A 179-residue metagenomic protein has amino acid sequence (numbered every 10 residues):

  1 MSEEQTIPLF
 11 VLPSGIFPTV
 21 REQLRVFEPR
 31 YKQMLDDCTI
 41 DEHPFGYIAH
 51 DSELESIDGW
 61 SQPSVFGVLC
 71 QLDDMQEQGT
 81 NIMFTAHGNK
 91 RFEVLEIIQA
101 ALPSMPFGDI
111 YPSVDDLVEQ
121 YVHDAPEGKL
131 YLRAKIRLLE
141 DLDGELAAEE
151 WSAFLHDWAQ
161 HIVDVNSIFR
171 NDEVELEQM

Functional and structural regions predicted by a protein language model:
M1-M179: N-terminal low-complexity, acidic/polar interaction/targeting segments
